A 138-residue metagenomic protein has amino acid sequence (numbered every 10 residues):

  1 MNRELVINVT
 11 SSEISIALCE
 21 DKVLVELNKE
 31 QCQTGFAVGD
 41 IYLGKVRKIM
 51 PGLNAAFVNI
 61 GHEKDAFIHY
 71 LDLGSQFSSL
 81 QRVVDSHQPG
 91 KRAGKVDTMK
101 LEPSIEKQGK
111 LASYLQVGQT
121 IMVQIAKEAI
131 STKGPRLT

Functional and structural regions predicted by a protein language model:
M1-T138: Single-stranded RNA-binding surfaces
